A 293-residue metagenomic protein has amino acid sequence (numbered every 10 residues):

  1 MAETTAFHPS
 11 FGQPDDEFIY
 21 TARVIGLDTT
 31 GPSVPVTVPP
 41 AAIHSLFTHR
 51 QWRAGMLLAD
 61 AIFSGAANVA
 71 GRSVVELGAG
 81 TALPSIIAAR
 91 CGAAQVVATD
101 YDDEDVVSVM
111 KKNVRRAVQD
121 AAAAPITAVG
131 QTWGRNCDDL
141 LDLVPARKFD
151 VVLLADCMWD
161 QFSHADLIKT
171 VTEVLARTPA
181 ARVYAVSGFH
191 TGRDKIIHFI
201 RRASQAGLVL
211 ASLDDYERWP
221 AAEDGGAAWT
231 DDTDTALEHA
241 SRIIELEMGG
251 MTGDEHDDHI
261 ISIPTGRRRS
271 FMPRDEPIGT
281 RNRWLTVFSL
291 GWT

Functional and structural regions predicted by a protein language model:
M1-T293: S-adenosylmethionine-dependent methyltransferases
